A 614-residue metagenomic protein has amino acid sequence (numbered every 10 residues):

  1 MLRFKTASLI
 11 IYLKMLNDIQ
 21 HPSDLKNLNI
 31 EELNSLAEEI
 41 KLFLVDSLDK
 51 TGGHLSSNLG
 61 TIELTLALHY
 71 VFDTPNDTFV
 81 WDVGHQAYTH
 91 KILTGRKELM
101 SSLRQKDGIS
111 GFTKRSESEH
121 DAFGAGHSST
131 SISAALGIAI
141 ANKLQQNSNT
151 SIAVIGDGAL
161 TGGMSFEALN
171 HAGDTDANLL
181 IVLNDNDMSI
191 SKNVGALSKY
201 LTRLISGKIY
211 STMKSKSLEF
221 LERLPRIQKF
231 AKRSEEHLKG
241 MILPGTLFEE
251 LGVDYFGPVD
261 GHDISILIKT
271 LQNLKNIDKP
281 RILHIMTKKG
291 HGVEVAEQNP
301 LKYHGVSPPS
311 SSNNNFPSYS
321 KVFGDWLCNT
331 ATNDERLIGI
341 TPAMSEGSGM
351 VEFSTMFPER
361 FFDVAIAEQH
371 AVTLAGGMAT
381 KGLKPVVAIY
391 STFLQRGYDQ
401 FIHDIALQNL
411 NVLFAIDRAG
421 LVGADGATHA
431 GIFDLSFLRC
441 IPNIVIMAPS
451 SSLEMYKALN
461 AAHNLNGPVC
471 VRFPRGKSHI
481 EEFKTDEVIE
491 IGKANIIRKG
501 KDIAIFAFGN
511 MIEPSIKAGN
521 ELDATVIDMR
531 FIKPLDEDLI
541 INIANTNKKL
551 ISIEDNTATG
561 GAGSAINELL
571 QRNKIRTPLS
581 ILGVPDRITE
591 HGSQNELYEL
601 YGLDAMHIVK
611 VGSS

Functional and structural regions predicted by a protein language model:
Y12-L93, E249, V253, D260-I264 (+1 more regions): N-terminal amphipathic, basic-rich helices that act as targeting or association modules
H54-T175, R336-L337, T341-P342, M350-V351 (+1 more regions): Cofactor-binding active-site loop characterized by glycine-rich and histidine/acidic residues
T78, T287-L394, Q400-L410, A507: Non-catalytic terminal/interface segments that mediate subunit docking, oligomerization, and allosteric communication
L99-I109, D174-N186, A406-R418: A glycine-rich helix N-cap at a beta->alpha junction
D187-F323: Long, well-ordered, tryptophan-enriched scaffold segments
I242, K269-Q272, S318-N333, G349-T355 (+3 more regions): Glycine-/acidic-rich phosphate or pyrophosphate-binding loops and their flanking alpha/beta elements
P309-F316, G423-D425, I444-V445, G563-S614: Peripheral docking tails and interdomain loops at the edges of cofactor- or intermediate-handling domains
D363, N520, A524-I543: Generic long, charged, amphipathic alpha-helical segments
